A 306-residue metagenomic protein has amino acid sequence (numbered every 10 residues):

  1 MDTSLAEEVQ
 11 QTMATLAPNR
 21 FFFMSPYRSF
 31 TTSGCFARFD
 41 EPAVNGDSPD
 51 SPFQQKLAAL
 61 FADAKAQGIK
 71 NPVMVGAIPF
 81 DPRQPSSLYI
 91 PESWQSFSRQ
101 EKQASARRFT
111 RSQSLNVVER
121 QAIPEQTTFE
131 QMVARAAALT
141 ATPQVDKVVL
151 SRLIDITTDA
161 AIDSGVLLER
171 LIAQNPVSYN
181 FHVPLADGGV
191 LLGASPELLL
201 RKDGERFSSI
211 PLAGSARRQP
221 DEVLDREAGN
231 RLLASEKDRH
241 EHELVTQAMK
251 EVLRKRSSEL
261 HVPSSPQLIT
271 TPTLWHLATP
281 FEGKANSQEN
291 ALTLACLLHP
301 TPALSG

Functional and structural regions predicted by a protein language model:
M1-F53, D155-A161, G165: Short Lys/Arg-enriched alpha/beta "domain-start" segment
F23-F39, T157-H240, L244: An anion-binding catalytic pocket shared by soluble metabolic enzymes
S25, K147-S151, H182-L185, S265 (+1 more regions): Short coil/turn segments at secondary-structure boundaries
Y27, I78-F80, Q84, S93-W94 (+3 more regions): A broadly conserved detector of short glycine/acidic/proline-rich loop/turn motifs that flank catalytic sites and bind
T32-G34, F39-E41, F97-T127, V133-A134 (+3 more regions): Contiguous alpha-helical scaffold segments within structured protein domains that host functional hotspots
P49-I156, S258: Non-catalytic accessory segments adjacent to catalytic cores
K70, L191-G193, G306: A short catalytic or substrate-binding loop motif that flags glycine-/basic-rich loops and adjacent residues that bind
P143, L200, Q247: Conserved hydrophobic/aromatic pocket- or pore-lining residues that grip, position, or stack substrates in active sites
